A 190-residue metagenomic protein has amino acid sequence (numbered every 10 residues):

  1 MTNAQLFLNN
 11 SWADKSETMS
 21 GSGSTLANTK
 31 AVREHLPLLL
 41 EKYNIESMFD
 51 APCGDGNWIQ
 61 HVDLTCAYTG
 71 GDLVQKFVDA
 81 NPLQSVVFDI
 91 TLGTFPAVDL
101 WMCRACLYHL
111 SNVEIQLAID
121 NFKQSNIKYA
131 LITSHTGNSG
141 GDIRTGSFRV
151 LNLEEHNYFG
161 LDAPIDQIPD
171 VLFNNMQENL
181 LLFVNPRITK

Functional and structural regions predicted by a protein language model:
M1-A97, L110-K190: Class I (Rossmann-like) S-adenosyl-L-methionine-dependent methyltransferase catalytic domain, capturing the SAM-binding
M102: A conserved beta-strand element that flanks and buttresses the S-adenosyl-L-methionine
C106: Hydrophobic adenine-recognition pocket in adenosine-nucleotide-binding enzymes
